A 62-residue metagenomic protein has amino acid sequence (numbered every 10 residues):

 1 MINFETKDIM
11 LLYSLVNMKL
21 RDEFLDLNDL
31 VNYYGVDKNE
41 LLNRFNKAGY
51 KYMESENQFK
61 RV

Functional and structural regions predicted by a protein language model:
M1-D26: N-terminal acidic leader/helix
M10, R61-V62: A signal for specific C-terminal beta-sheet/loop modules enriched in small/flexible residues with GP/PG/PP motifs
L30-V31: Short alpha-helical "recognition helix" segments of helix-turn-helix
V36-Y50: Short acidic, Pro/Gly- and aromatic-enriched capping/linker segments at domain boundaries
E54: Short, acidic, Ser/Thr-enriched surface-loop or helix-capping motifs
